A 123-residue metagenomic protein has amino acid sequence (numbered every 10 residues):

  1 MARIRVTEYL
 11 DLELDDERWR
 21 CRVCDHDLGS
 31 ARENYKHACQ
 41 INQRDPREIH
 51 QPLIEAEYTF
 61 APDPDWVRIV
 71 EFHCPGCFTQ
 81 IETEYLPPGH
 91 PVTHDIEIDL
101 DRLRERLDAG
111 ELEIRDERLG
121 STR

Functional and structural regions predicted by a protein language model:
M1-E8, R22, H26-D63, L86-P88: Short recognition patches in nucleic-acid-associated and regulatory proteins
M1-L12, P88-R123: Short, intrinsically disordered terminal segments enriched in charged and Pro/Gly residues
L14-D15, V23: Short, well-ordered loop/turn elements at secondary-structure boundaries
D15-D16, W66-I69: Flanking scaffold residues of small Cys/His-coordinated metal-binding clusters
C21-D25, C74-C77: Short cysteine-rich clusters marking metal-coordination/redox-active sites
